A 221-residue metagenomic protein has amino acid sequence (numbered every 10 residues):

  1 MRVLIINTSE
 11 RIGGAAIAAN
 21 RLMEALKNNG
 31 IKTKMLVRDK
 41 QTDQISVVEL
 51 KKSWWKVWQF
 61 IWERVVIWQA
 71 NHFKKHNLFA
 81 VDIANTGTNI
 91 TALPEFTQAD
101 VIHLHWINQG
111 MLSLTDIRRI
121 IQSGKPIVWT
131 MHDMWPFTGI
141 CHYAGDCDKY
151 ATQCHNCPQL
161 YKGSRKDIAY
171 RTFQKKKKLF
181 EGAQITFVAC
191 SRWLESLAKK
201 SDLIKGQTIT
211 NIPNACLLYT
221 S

Functional and structural regions predicted by a protein language model:
M1-K51, S123-G124, Q207: N-terminal subdomain of nucleotide-sugar transferases
I17-A18, Q44-E49, D116, G139-A144 (+2 more regions): Short aromatic-enriched loop/helix-cap "lid" or pocket-rim segments at secondary-structure transitions that line
N28-V101: A conserved catalytic-core segment of Leloir-type glycosyltransferases
T91-L112, P126-H132: Short N-terminal targeting/anchoring amphipathic segment
W106-M111, D133-H142, C157-R165: A short, histidine- and acid-enriched strand-loop-helix "catalytic/donor-clamping" loop that lines the nucleotide-sugar
Q122, W135, C147-F187, L194 (+1 more regions): Membrane-proximal helix-turn-helix segments that form the acceptor-binding/catalytic region of lipid-linked
W193, A215: Carbohydrate-associated surface elements
Y219-T220: Conserved small/polar residues in nucleotide/adenosyl-binding loops
